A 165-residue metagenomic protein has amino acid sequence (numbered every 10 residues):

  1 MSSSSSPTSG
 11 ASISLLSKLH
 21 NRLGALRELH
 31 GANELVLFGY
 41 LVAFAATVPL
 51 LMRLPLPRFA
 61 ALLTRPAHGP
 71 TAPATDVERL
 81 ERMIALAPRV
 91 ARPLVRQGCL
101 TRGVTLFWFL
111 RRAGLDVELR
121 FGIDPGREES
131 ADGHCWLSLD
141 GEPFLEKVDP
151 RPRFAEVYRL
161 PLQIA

Functional and structural regions predicted by a protein language model:
M1-P70, R79, A85-G98, R112 (+3 more regions): N-terminal accessory/pre-domain segments preceding catalytic cores
M83, V104-A165: Hydrophobic/aromatic-rich core segments of domains that either
G98, R102-V104: Acidic, low-complexity glycine/serine/threonine-rich segments
